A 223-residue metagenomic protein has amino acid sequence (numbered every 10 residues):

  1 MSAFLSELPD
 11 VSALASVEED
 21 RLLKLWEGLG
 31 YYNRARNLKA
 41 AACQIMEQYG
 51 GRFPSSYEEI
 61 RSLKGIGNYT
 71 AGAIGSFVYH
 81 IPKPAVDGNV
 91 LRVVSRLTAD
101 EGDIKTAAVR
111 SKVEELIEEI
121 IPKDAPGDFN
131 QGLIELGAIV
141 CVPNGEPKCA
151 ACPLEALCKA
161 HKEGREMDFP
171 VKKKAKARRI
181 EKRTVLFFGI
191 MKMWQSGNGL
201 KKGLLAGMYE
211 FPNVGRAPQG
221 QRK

Functional and structural regions predicted by a protein language model:
M1-A150, L154-E163, M167, I180: Catalytic cores of DNA base-excision repair glycosylases
A138-K223: Intrinsically disordered, low-complexity, charged terminal extensions of DNA damage-control enzymes
